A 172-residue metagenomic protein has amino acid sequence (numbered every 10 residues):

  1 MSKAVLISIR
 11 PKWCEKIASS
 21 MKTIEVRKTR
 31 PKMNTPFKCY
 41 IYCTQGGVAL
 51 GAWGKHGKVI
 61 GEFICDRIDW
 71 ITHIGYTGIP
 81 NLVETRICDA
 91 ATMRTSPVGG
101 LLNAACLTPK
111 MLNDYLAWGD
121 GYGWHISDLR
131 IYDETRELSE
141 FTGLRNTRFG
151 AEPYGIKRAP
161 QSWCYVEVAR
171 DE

Functional and structural regions predicted by a protein language model:
S2-E172: Structured alpha/beta reader/binder surfaces that contact nucleic acids or chromatin modification marks
